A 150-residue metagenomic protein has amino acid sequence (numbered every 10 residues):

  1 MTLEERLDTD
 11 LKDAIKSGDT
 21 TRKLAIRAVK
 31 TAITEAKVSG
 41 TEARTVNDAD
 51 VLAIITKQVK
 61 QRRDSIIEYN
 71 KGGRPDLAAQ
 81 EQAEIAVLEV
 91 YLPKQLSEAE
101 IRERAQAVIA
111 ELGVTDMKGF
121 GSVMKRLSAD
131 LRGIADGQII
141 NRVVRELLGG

Functional and structural regions predicted by a protein language model:
M1-G150: Charged, compositionally biased, marginally structured helical/coil segments
